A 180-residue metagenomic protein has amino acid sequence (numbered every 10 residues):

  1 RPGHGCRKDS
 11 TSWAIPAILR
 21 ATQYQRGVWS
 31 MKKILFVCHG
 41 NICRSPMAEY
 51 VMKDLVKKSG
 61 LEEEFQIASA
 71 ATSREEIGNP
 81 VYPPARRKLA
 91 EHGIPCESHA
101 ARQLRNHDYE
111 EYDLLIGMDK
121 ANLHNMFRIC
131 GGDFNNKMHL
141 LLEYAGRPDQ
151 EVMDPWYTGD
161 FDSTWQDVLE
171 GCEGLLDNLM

Functional and structural regions predicted by a protein language model:
P2, A21-Q23, V37: Intrinsically disordered, low-complexity regions enriched for glutamine and histidine
P2, S45, D119-K120: Helix N-cap/beta->alpha junction signal
K8, S12-S30: Short, Lys/Arg-enriched N-terminal segments with co-localized hydrophobic residues within the first ~10-30 amino acids
W29-E111, D177-M180: Conserved active-site segments centered on acidic
L114, K120-M180: Phosphate-binding/catalytic loops
